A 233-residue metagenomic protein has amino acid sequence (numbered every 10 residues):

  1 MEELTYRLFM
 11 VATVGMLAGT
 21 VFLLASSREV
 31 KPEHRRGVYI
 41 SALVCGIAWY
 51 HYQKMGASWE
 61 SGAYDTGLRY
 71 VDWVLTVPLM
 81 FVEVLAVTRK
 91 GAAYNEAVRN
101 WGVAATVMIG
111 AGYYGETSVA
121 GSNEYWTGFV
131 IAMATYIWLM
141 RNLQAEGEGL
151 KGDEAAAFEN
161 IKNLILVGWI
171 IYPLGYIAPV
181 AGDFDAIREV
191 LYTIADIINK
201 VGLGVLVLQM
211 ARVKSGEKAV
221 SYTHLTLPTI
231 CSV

Functional and structural regions predicted by a protein language model:
M1-M16: Hydrophobic transmembrane alpha-helical segments in integral membrane proteins
V21-F22, A111, A134-D153, G175-A178: Alpha-helical transmembrane segments in multipass membrane proteins, preferentially the mid-helix core
L23, G56, S61, V71-W101 (+2 more regions): Internal transmembrane alpha-helix with an interfacial aromatic "cap," most often the third helix
A25-G37, T88-E96, E148-A156: Membrane-interface helix-boundary motifs at transmembrane edges
S41-A57: A generic, lipid-embedded transmembrane alpha helix
W126, E146-V167: Membrane-helix boundary/juxtamembrane motif in polytopic membrane proteins
N142, N160-S221: C-terminal transmembrane-bundle signature of multipass membrane proteins, characterized by strong activation on
T223-T229: Conserved small/polar residues in nucleotide/adenosyl-binding loops
